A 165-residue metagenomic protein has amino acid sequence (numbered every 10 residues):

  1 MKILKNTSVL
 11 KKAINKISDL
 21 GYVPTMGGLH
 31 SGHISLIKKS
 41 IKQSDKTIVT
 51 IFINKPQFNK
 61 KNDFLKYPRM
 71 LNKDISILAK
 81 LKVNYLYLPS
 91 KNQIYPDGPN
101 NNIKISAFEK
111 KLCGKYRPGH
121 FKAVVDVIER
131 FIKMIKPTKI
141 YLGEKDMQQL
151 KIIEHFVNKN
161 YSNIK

Functional and structural regions predicted by a protein language model:
M1-K165: Nucleotidyltransferase catalytic core that binds NTPs
